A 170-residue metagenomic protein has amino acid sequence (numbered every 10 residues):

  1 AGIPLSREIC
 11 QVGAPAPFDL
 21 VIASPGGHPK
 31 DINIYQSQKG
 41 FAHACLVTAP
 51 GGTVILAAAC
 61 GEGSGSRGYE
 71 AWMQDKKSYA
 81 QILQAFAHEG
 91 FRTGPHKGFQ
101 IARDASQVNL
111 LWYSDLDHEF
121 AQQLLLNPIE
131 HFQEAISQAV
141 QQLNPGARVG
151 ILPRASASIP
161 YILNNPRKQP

Functional and structural regions predicted by a protein language model:
A1-Q11: Substrate/ligand-engaging "lid" and interaction regions
R7, P17-Q36: Glycine-rich phosphate/diphosphate-binding loops and the adjacent beta-loop-alpha structural elements that coordinate
I9-G13, E130-H131: Short acidic low-complexity segments
C10-V12, D19-L20, L46-P50: C-terminal low-complexity, acidic/polar tails when present
A14-F18, S106-N109: Membrane-targeting and insertion segments and their boundary/processing signals
S37-P170: C-terminal non-catalytic interaction/assembly regions of soluble proteins
